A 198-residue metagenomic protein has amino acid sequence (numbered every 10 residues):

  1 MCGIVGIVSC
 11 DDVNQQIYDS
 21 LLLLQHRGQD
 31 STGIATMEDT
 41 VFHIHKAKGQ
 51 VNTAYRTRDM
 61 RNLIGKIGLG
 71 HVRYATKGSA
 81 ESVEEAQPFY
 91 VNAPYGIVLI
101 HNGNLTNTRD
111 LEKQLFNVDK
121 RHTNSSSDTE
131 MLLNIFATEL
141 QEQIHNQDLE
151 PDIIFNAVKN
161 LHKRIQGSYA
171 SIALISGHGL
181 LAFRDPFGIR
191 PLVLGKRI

Functional and structural regions predicted by a protein language model:
M1-I198: Conserved short alpha-helical segments that host acidic/polar catalytic motifs at enzyme active sites
